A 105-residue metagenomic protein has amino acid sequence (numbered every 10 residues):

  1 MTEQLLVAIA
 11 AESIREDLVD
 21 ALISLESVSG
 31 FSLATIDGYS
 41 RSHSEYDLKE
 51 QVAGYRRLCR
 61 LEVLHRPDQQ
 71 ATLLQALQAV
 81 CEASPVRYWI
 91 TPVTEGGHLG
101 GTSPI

Functional and structural regions predicted by a protein language model:
M1-I105: Positively charged, small/polar-rich N-terminal and surface patches that mediate targeting and assembly and bind
